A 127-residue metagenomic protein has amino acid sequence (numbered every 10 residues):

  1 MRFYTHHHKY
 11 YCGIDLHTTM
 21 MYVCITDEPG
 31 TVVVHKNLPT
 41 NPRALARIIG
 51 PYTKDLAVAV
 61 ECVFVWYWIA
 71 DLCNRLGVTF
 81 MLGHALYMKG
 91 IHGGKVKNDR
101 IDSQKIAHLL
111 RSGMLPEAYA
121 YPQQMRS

Functional and structural regions predicted by a protein language model:
M1-S127: Phosphate- and other anionic-substrate recognition elements at nucleic-acid/protein interfaces
